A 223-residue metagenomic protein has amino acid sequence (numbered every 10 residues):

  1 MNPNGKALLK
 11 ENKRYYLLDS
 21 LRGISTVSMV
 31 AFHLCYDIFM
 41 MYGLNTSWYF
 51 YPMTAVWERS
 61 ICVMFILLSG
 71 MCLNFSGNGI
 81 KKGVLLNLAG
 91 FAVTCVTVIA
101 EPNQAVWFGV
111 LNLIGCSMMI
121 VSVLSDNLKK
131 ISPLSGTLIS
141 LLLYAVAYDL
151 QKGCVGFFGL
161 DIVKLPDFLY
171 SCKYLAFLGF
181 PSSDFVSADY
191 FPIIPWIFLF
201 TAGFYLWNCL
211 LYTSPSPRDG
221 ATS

Functional and structural regions predicted by a protein language model:
M1-R14: Short, Lys/Arg-rich, polar N-terminal cytosolic tail immediately upstream of the first transmembrane signal-anchor
Y15-G23, L134-G136: Alpha-helical transmembrane segments and their helix-start/interface "positive-inside/aromatic belt" motifs in integral
I24, S28, F32-C35, M40-V98: Membrane helical hairpin/interfacial module
P52-I61, A100-C116, A147-F200: Interfacial loop-to-helix transition and helix-capping segments at the boundaries of transmembrane helices
I61-S76, F108-N127, P192-L210: Specific transmembrane alpha-helix
G90, S135-A145: Central hydrophobic cores of alpha-helical transmembrane segments in multi-pass integral membrane proteins
Y212-P217: Conserved small/polar residues in nucleotide/adenosyl-binding loops
A221-T222: Ala/Thr-enriched low-complexity intrinsically disordered regions
